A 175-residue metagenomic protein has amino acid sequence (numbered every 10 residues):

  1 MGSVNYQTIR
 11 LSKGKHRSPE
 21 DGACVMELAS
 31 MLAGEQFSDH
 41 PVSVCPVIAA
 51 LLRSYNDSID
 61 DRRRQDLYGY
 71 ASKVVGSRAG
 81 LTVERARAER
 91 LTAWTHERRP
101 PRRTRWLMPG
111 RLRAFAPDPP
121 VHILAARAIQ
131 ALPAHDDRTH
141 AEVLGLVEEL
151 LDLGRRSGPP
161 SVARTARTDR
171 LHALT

Functional and structural regions predicted by a protein language model:
M1-N5: Active-site-adjacent bridging/hinge elements
Y6-A50, S58: Leu/Val/Ala/Ile-rich N-terminal alpha-helices, chiefly Sec-type signal peptides and the beginnings
F37-T175: Structured binding/interaction patches within domain cores
